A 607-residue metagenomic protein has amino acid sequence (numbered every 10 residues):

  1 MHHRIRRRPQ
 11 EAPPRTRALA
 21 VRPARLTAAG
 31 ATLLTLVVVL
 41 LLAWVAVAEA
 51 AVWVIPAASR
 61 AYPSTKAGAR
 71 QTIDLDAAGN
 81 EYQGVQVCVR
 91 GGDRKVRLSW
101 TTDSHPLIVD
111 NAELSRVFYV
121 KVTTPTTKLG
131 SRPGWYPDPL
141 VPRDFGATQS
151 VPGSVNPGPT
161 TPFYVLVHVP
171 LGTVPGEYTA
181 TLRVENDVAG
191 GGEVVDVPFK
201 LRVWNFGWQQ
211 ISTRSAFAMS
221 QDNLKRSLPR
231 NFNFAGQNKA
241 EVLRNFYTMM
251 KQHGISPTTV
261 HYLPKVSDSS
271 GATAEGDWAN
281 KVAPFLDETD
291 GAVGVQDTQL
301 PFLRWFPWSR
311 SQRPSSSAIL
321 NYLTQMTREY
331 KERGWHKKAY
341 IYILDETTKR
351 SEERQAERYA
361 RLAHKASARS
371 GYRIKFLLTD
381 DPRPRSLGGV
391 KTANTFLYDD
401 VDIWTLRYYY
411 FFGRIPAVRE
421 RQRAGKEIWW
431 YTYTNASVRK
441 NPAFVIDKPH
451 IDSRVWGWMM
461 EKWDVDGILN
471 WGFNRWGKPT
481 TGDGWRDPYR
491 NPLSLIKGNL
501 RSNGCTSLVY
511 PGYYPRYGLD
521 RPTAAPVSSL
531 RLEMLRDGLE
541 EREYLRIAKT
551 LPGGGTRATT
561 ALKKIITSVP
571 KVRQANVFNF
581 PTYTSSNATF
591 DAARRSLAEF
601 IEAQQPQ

Functional and structural regions predicted by a protein language model:
G30-W44, E49: Bacterial N-terminal signal peptides
A51-R70, G92-V165, V174: Surface-exposed binding patches on compact interaction domains or structured appendages
A69, N80-Q86, T161-P162, T173-T181: Short, solvent-exposed loop/turn segments enriched in Ser/Thr/Gly
A78-N80, R90-R94, D103, G172 (+1 more regions): Short solvent-exposed strand-capping/beta-turn motif centered on an Asx-Ser/Thr pair
R90, Y136, V141, T148 (+8 more regions): Aromatic-lined carbohydrate-binding surfaces of glycoside hydrolases
W305-S311, I319-A356, A360-A393, T481-Q607: Catalytic domains of carbohydrate-active enzymes that cleave complex glycans
N394-T405, Y409-S437: Glycoside hydrolase catalytic-domain groove-lining segments
R423-R454, F473-R475: Active-site clefts of carbohydrate-active enzymes
